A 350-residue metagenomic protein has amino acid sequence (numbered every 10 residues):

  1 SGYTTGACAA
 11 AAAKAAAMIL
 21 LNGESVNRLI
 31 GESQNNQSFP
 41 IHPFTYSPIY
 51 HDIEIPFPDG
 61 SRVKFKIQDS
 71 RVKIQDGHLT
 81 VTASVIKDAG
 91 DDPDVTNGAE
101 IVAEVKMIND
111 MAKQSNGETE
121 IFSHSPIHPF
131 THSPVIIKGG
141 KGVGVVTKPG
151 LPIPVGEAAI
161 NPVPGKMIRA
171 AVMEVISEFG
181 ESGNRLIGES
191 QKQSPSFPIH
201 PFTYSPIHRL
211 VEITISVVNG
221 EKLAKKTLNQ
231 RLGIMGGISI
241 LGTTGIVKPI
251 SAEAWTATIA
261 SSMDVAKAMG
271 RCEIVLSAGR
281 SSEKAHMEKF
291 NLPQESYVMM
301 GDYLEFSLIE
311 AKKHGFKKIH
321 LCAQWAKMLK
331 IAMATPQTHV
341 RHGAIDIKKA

Functional and structural regions predicted by a protein language model:
S1-V26, Y46-D69, D76-D110, G117 (+4 more regions): Generic N-terminal targeting/processing segments that precede catalytic cores or assembly contacts
Y3-G6, L232-I238, T243-A350: A structural signal for small-residue-enriched, beta-sheet-centric alpha/beta enzyme cores and oligomeric scaffold folds
L20-L21, L29, L79, L151 (+13 more regions): Generic detector of leucine side chains in alpha-helical contexts
E24-P48, Q68-Q75, M111-T119, S123-S133 (+2 more regions): Intrinsically disordered, low-complexity proline-rich regions
E181-N184, E189, E221-A224, L321 (+2 more regions): Contiguous hydrophobic segments
